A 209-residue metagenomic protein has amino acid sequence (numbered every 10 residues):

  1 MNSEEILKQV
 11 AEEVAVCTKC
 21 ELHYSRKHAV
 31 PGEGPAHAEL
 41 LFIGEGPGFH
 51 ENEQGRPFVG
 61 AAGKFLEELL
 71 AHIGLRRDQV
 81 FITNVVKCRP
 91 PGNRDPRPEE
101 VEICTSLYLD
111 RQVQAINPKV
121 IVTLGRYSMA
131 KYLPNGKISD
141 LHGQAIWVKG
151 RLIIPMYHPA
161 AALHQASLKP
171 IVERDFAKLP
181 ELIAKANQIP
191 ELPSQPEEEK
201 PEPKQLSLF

Functional and structural regions predicted by a protein language model:
M1, A38-L41, V80-I82, V148-L152: Short hydrophobic/aromatic-rich motifs at helix boundaries and adjacent loops
M1-A61, Q195-F209: Active-site and ligand/interface coordination hotspots across diverse enzymes and nucleic-acid-associated assemblies
L7, A11, G63, T105-S106 (+1 more regions): Short, well-ordered alpha-helical scaffold segments within catalytic/effector domains
A15, I73, R77-D78, V85-F209: Glycine/proline-rich loop-helix segments at beta-alpha junctions forming the active-site rim of enzyme cores
R26, F49-N52, E68, K87 (+2 more regions): A near-ubiquitous, low-amplitude feature marking generic local secondary-structure context
K27-V30, K64-L66, P98-I103: Short N-terminal helix-initiation segments at or just after the protein's N-terminus
H50-R77, F81: Glycine-rich, small/polar surface segments that engage phosphate groups of diverse ligands
